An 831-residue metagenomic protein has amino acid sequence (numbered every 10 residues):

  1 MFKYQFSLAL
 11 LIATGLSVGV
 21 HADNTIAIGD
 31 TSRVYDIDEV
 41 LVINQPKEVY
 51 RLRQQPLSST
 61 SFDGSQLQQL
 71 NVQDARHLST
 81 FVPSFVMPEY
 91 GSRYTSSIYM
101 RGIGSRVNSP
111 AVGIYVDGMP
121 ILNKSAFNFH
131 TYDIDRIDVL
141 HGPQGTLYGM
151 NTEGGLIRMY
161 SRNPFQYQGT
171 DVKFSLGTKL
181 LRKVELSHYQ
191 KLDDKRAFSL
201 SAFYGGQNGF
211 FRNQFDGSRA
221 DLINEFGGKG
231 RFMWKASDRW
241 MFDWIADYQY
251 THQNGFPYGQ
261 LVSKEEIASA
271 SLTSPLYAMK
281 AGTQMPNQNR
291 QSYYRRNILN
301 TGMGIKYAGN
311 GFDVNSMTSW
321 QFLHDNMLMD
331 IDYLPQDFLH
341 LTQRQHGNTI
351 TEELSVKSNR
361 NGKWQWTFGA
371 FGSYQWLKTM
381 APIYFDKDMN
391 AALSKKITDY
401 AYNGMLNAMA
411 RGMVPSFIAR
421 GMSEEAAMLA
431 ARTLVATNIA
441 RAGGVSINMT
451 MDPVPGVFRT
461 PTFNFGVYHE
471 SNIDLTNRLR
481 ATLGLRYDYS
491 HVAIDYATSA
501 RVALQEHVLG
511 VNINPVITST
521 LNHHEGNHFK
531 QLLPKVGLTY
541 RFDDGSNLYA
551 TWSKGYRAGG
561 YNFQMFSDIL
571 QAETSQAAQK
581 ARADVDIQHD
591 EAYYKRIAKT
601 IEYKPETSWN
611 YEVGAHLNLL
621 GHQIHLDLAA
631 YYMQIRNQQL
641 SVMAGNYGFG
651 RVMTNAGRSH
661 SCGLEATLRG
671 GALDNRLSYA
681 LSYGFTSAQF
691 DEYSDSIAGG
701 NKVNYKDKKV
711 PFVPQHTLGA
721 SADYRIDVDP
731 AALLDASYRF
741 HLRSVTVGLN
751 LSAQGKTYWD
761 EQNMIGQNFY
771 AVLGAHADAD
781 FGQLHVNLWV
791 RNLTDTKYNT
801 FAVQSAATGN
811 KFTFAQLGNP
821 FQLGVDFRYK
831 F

Functional and structural regions predicted by a protein language model:
D36-Q68, T95-S97: N-terminal periplasmic "start-of-domain" segments of outer-membrane beta-barrel proteins
R76-M119: Extracytoplasmic beta-strand/coil segments of soluble accessory domains associated with Gram-negative outer-membrane
S96, P110, N123, Y132-D135 (+7 more regions): Outer-membrane beta-barrel translocator/receptor signature
Q166-Y167, S175, K191-Q288, L323-F338 (+5 more regions): Periplasmic-side early beta-strands and strand-to-turn transitions of outer-membrane beta-barrels
R212-S218, F256-M285, D332-L339, Y384-P455 (+5 more regions): Solvent-exposed loop segments that connect transmembrane elements
G304-M329, N547-Y549, Q564, L570-V652 (+3 more regions): Membrane-embedded beta-barrel scaffold of Gram-negative outer-membrane proteins
K357, T367, F371-S373, N477-A481 (+3 more regions): Gram-negative outer-membrane beta-barrel transporters
L377, Y556, N675-R676, S752-D760 (+1 more regions): C-terminal beta-signal and adjacent terminal beta-strands/loops of Gram-negative outer-membrane beta-barrel proteins
